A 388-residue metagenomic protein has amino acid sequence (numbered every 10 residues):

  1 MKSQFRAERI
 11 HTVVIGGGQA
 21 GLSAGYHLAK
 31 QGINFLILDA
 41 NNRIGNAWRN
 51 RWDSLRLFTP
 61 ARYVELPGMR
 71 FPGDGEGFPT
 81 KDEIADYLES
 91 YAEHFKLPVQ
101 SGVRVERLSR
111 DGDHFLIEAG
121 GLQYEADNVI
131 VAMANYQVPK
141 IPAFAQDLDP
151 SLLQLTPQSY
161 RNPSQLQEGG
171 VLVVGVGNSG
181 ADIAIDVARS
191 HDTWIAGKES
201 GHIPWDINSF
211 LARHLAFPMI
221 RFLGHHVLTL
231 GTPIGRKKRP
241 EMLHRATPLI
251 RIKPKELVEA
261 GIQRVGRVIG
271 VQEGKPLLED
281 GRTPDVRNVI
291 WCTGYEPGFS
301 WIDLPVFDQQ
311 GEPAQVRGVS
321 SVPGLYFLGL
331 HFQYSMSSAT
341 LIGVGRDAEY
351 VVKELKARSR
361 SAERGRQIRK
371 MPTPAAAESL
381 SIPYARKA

Functional and structural regions predicted by a protein language model:
K2-G17, S23-N41, G45-A47, E76-A388: Flavin (primarily FAD) cofactor-binding/catalytic cores of flavoenzymes
R43-N50, L55-G68: Redox-cofactor-proximal catalytic regions of oxidoreductases
L66-R70, G329-H331: A short small-residue
R70-E76: A short acidic, helix-capping loop that chelates divalent metal ions and anchors anionic groups
